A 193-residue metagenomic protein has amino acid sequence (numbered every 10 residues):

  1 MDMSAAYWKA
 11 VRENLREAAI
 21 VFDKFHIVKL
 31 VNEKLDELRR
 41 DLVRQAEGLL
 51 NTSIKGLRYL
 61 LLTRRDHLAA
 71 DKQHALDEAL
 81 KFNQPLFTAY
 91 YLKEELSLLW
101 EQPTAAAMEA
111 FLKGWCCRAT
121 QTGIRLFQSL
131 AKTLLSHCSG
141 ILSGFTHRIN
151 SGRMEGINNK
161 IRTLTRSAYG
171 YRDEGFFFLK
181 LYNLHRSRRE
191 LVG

Functional and structural regions predicted by a protein language model:
M1-E17, F25-K29, E47-G193: Acidic/histidine-rich catalytic cores and adjacent linkers of DNA breakage/strand-transfer/modification proteins
N32-V43: Short, surface-exposed amphipathic charged segments that create phosphate/polyanion-binding patches used for binding
